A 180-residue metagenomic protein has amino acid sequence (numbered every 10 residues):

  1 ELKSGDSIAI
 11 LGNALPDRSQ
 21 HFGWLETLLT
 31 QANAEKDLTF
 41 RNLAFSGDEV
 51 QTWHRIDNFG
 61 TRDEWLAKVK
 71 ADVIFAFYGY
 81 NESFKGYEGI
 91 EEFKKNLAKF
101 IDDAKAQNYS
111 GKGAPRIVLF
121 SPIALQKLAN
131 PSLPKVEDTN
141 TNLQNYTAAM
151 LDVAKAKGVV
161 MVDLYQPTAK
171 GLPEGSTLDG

Functional and structural regions predicted by a protein language model:
E1-S4: N-terminal pre-domain segments of enzymes
D6-H21, S46-Q51: Catalytic nucleophile-elbow at a beta strand-turn-alpha helix junction centered on a G-D-S/GDSL motif, marking
G23-R41, D48-G180: Alpha-helical cap/lid subdomain in secreted, periplasmic, or secretory-pathway luminal O-acyl-processing enzymes
